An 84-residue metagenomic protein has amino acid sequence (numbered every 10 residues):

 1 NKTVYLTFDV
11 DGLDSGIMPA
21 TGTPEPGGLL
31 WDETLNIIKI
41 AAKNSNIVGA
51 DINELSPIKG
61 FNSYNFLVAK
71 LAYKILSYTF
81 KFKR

Functional and structural regions predicted by a protein language model:
N1-R84: Catalytic cores of soluble, metal-dependent hydrolases
